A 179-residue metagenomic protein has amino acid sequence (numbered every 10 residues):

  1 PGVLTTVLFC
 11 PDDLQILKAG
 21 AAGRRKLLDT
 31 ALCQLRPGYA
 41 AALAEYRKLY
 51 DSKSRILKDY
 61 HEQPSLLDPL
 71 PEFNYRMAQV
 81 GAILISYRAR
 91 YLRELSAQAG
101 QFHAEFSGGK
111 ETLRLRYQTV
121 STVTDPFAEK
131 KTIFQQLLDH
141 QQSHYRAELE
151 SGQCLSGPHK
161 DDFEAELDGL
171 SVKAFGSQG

Functional and structural regions predicted by a protein language model:
P1-I56: Extended, charged alpha-helical "arm/stalk" segments used for dimerization and assembly in large NTPase-driven machines
H61-G179: Conserved NTPase motor "head" modules and their coupling/switch loops across ABC/AAA+ ATPases, GTPases, and GHKL ATPases
